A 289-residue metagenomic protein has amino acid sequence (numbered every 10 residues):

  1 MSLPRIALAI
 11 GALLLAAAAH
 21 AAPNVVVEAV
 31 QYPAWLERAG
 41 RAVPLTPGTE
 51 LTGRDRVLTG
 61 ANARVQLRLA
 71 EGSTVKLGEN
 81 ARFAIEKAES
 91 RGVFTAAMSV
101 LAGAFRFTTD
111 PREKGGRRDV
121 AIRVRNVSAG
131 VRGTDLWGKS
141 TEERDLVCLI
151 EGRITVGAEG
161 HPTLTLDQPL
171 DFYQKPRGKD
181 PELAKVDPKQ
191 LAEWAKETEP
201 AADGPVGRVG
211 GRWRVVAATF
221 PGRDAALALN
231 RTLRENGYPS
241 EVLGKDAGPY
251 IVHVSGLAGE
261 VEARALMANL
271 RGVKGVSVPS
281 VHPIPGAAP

Functional and structural regions predicted by a protein language model:
M1-I6: Positively charged n-region of N-terminal signal peptides that target proteins for export
A7-A17: Bacterial N-terminal signal peptides
I10, R214-V215, V252: Generic anion/oxyanion-binding catalytic loop in active/binding sites
A22-W213: Flexible, surface-exposed loop/linker segments and immediately adjacent secondary-structure boundaries
W35-E37, A218, S255: Predominantly extracellular/luminal cell-surface or secreted proteins
G210-D224: Short, solvent-exposed beta-strand/turn patches at coil↔beta or beta↔helix junctions that act as interaction loops
P221-P289: Extracytoplasmic
